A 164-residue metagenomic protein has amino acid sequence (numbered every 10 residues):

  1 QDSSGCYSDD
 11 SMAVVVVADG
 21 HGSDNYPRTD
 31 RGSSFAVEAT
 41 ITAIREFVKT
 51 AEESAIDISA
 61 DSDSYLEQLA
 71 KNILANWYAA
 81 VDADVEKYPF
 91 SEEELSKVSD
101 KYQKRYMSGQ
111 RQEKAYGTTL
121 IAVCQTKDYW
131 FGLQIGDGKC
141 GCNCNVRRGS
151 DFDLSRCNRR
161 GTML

Functional and structural regions predicted by a protein language model:
Q1-L164: PP2C/PPM-type serine/threonine phosphatase catalytic domain
